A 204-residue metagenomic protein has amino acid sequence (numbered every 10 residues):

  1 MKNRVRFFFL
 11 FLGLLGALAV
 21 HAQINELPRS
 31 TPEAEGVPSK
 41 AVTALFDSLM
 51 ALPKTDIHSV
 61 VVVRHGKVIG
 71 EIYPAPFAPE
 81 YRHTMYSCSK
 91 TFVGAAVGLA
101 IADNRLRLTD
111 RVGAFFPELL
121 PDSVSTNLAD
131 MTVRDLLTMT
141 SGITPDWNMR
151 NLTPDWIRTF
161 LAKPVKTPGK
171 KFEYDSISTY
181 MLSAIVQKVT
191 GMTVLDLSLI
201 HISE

Functional and structural regions predicted by a protein language model:
M1-F9: Bacterial N-terminal signal peptides that target proteins for export
F8-A17: Bacterial N-terminal signal peptides
V20-I24: Boundary at the C-terminal end of the N-terminal hydrophobic targeting segment
D47-F77: A short, well-structured edge-of-sheet supersecondary motif
G66, H83-V112, L136, L182-V186: Active-site SXXK
E80, I143-L199, S203: Catalytic-site signature segments of enzymes, centered on catalytic residues
D103-S141, T190-S203: Active-site helix/loop module of the DD-peptidase/beta-lactamase fold, centered on the serine-lysine SxxK catalytic
